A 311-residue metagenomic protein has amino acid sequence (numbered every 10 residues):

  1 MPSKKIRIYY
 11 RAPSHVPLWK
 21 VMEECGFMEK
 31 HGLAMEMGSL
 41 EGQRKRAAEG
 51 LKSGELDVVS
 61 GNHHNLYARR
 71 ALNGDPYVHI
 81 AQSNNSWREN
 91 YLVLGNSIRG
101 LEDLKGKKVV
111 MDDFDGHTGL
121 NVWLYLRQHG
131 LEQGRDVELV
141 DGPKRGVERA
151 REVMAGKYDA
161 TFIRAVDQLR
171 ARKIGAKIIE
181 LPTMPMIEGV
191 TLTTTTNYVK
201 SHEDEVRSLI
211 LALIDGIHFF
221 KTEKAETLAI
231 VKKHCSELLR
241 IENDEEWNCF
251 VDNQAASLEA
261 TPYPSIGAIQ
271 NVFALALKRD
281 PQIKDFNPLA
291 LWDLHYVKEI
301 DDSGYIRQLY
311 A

Functional and structural regions predicted by a protein language model:
P2-D141, E152, D159-A165, I178-M186: Short, glycine-/small- and polar/acidic-enriched structural segments that line small-molecule recognition paths
K20, Y67, W123, L169-R172 (+3 more regions): Predominant activation on well-ordered alpha-helical scaffold segments within soluble catalytic domains
E36, R44, E138-V140, E245-Q254 (+1 more regions): Short linear loop/turn motifs
P143-R145: Short, conserved secondary-structure transition motifs
E148-E237: Pocket-lining segment of extracytoplasmic ligand-binding domains
H202-K284: Secondary-structure end/capping motifs
F273-A311: Conserved C-terminal helix/tail region of periplasmic/extracytoplasmic solute-binding proteins
